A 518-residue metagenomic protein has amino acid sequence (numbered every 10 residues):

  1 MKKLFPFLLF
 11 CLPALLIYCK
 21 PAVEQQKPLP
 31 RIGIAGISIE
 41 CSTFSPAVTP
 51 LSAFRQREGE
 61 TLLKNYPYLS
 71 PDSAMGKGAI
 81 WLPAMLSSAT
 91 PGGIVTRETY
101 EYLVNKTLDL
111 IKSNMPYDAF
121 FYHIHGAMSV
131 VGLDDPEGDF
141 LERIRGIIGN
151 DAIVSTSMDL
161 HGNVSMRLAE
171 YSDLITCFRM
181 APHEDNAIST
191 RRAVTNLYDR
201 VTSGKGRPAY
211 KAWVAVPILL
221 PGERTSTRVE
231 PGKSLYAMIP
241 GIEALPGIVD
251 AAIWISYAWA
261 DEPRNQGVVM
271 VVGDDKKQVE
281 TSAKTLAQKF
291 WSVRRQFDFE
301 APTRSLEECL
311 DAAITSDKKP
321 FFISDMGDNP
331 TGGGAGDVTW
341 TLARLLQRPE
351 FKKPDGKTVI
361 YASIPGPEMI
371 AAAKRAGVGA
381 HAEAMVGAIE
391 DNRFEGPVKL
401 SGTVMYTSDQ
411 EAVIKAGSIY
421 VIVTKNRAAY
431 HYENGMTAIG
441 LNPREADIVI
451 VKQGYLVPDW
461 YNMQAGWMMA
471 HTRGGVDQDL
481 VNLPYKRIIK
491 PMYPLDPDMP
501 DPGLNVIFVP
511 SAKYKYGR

Functional and structural regions predicted by a protein language model:
M1-L4: Positively charged n-region of N-terminal signal peptides that target proteins for export
P6-L16: Bacterial N-terminal signal peptides
L15-P28: Bacterial Sec-dependent signal peptides at the C-terminal "C-region" and cleavage site
Q26-A74: N-terminal amphipathic/basic leader segments beginning at the initiator methionine
P30, E223-S418, I422-N426: Hard-cation-handling environments
G33, S38-E40, P46, R97-T99 (+5 more regions): Active-site histidine-anchored catalytic micro-motif
P83, N105, W291, D409-R518: Extended hydrophobic packing segments that form well-structured cores
V201-G232: Internal, active-site/partner-interface "lid" segment
